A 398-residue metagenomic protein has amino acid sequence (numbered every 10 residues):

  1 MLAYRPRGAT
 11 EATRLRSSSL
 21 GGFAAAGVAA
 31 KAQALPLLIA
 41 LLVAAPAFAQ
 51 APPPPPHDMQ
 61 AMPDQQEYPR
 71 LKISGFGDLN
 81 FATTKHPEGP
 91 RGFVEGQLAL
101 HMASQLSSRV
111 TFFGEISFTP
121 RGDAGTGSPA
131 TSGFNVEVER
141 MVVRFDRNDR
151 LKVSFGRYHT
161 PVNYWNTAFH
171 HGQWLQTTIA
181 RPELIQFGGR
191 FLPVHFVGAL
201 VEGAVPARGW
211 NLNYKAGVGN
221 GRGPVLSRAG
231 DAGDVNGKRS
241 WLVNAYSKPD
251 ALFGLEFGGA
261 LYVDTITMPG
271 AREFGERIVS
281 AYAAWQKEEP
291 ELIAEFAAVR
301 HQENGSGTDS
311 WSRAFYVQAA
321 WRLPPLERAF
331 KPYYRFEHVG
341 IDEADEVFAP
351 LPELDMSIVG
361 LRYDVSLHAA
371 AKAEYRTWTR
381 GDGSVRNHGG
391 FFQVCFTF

Functional and structural regions predicted by a protein language model:
M1-A30: N-terminal secretory signal peptides that target proteins for export/translocation
K31-P46: Bacterial N-terminal signal peptides
A47-A51: Boundary at the C-terminal end of the N-terminal hydrophobic targeting segment
M59-P224, G237-R239, Y246-F253, Y316-R322 (+2 more regions): Outer membrane beta-barrel
T83-E88, P129-G133, V142-D146, S154-R157 (+4 more regions): Outer-membrane beta-barrel pore domains
N211-N213, V225-D231, P269-G270: A short secondary-structure junction signal
G223-D231, N387-Q393: C-terminal/domain-terminus segments
G230-K238: Interfacial loop-to-helix transition and helix-capping segments at the boundaries of transmembrane helices
